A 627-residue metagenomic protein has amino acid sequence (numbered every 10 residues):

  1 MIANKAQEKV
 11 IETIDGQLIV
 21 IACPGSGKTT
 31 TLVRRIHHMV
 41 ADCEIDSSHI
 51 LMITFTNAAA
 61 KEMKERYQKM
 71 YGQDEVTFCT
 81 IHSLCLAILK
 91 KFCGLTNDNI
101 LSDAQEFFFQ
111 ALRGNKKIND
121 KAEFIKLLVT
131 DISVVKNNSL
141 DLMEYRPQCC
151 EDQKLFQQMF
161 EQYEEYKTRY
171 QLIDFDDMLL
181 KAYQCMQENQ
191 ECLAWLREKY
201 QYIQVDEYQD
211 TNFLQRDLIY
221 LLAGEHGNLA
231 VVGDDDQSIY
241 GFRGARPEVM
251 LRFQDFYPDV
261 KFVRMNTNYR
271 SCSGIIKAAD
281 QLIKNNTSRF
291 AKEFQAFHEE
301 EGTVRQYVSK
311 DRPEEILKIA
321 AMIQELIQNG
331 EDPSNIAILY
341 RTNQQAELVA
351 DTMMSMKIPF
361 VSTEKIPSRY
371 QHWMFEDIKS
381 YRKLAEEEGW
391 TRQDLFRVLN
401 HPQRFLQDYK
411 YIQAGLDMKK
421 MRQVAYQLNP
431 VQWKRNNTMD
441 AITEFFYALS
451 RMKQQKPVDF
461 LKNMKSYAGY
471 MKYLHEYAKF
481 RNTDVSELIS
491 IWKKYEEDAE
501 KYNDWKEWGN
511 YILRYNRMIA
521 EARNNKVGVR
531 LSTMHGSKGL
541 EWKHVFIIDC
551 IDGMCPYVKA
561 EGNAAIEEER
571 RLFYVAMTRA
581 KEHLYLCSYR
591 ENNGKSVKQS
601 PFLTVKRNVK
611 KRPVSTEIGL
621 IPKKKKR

Functional and structural regions predicted by a protein language model:
Q17-L18, C23-S26, M39-M186, Q190-E191 (+5 more regions): A basic/glycine-biased coupling hinge at the interface between accessory DNA-binding modules
V20, P24-L32, P258-K261, N266-P359 (+2 more regions): Helicase P-loop NTPase motor core
S26, Q209-K284, K292-A296, G553: Conserved helicase motor core of SF1/SF2 NTP-dependent helicases
T30-I45, Y220: Walker A/P-loop NTP-binding motif
T77-C85, Q204-E207, V232, T342 (+3 more regions): Conserved helicase core region in the C-terminal RecA-like lobe
E300-G302, E331-Q455: ATPase/helicase motor core of nucleic-acid motors
N429-G536, Y557, H583-Y585, K610-K611 (+2 more regions): Accessory C-terminal helicase-associated subdomains
I551-R627: C-terminal accessory regions
